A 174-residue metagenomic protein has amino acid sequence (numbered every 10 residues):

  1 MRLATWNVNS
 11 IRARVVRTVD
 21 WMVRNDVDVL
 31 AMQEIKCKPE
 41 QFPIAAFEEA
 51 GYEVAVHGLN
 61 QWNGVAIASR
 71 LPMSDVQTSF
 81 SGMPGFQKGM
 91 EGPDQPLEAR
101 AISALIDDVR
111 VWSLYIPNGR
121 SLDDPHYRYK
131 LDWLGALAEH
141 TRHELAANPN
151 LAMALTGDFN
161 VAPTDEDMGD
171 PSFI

Functional and structural regions predicted by a protein language model:
M1-V65: N-terminal, active-site-proximal structural segment of metallo-dependent hydrolase catalytic domains
R2, E53, R110, A152-A154: Proline-centered loop/turn at the N-terminus of a beta-strand
N9, K36, P117, N160-A162: Catalytic metal-binding/acid-base residues of hydrolase active sites
S10, R14, P96, Y129-L137: Soluble or luminal CAZymes and related metallo-dependent hydrolases
D20-V23, A46-E49, P84-G85, Y129 (+1 more regions): Glycine-rich, phosphate-binding/catalytic loops in enzymes
I35-K36, F42-S121: Structured beta-strand-rich core segments of catalytic domains in phosphoester-bond hydrolases
A50-G51, W133-I174: Metal-dependent phosphoesterases centered on the DNase I-like endonuclease/exonuclease/phosphatase
R110-Y129, M168-I174: Active-site-proximal loop/helix segment associated with metal-binding centers of metalloenzymes
